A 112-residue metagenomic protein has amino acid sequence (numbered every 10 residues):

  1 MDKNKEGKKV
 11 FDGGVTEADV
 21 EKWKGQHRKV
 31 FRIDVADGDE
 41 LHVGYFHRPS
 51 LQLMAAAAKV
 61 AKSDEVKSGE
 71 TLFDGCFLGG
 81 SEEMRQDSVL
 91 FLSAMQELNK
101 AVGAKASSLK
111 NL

Functional and structural regions predicted by a protein language model:
M1-L51, L112: Short, charged/polar N-terminal "headpieces" of proteins
V35-L112: Short, surface-exposed, charged amphipathic helix/loop patches that serve as local interaction elements
